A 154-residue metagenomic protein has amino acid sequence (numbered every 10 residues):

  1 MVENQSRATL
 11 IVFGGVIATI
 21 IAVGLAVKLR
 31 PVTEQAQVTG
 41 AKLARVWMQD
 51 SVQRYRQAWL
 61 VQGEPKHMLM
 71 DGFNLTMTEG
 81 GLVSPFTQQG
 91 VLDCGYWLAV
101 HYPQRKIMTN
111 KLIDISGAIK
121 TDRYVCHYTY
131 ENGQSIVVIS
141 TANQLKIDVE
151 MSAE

Functional and structural regions predicted by a protein language model:
M1-T33: N-terminal single-pass transmembrane signal-anchor helix
G15-I17, A26, W59, C94-Y102: Bulky hydrophobic/aromatic packing residues
A36-Q62: Membrane-proximal N-terminal amphipathic helix
Y55-Q89: Short, glycine/small-hydrophobic-rich surface segments
V83-H127, E131: Structured, soluble extracytoplasmic/luminal domains of envelope-associated proteins
S135-E154: Low-complexity, S/T/G/P-rich flexible repeat/linker segments used as non-globular hinges and stalks within
